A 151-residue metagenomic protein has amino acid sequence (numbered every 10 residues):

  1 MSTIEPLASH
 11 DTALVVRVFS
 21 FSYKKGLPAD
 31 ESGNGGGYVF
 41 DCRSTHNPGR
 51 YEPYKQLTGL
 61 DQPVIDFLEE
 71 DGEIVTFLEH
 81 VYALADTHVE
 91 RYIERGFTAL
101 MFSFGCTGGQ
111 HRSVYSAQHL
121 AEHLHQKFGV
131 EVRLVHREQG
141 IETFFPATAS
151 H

Functional and structural regions predicted by a protein language model:
S2-F102, E138-T143: C-terminal accessory "lid"/substrate-recognition subdomains
E79, A83-D86, V114-Q118, E122: A generic structural signal for well-ordered alpha-helical surface patches
T98-A121: Catalytic cysteine-centered active loop of the rhodanese-like fold, especially the PTP/DSP P-loop
H111, H136, H151: Histidine-centered active-site/metal-ligand motif
A121-E131: Post-Walker A helix-loop "phosphate-sensing" segment adjacent to the P-loop in P-loop NTPases
G129-Q139: Short beta-strand-centered segment that lines the nucleotide-binding/catalytic pocket of NTP-utilizing
F144-H151: Short, Lys/Arg-rich amphipathic alpha-helical interaction segments that bind nucleic acids or acidic protein surfaces
